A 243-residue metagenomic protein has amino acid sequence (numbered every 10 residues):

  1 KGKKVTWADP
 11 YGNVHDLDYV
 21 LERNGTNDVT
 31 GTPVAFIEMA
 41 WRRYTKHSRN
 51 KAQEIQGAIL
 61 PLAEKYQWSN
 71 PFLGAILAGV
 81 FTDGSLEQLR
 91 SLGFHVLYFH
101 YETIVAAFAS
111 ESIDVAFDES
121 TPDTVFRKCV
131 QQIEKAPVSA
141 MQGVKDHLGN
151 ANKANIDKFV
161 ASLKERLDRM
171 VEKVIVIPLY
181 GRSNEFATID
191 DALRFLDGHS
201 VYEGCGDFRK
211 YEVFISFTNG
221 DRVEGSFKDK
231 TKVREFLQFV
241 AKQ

Functional and structural regions predicted by a protein language model:
K1-T30: Active-site metal-binding core of divalent-cation-utilizing nuclease and nuclease-like domains
G12-E22, K46-K51, V115-V125: Phosphate-binding glycine-rich loops and adjacent basic patches that engage nucleotide phosphates, nucleic-acid
Y19, V34, L179-R182: Hydrophobic beta-strand positions in blades of beta-propellers and related beta-sheet-rich domains
E22-N24, L62, G198-Y202: Intrinsically disordered, low-complexity boundary segments flanking structured domains
R23-E38, L73-L77, Y101-E119: Hydrophobic transmembrane alpha-helix bundles
T30-A35, M39-Y98: Catalytic cores of nucleic-acid endonucleases
S91-Q243: Non-catalytic C-terminal interaction segments of nucleic acid-processing enzymes
